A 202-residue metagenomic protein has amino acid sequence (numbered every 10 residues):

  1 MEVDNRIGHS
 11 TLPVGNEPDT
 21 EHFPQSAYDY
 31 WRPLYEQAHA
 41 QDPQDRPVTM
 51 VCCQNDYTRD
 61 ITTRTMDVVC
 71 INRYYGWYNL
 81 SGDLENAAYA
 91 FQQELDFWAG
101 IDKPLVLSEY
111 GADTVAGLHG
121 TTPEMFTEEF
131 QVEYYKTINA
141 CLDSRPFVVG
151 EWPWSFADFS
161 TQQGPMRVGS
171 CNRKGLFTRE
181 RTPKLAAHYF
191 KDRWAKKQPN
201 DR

Functional and structural regions predicted by a protein language model:
M1-N16: Aromatic- and acidic-residue-enriched carbohydrate-binding clefts of CAZyme catalytic domains
G8-S10, E21, A27-D42, R46-R202: Substrate-binding clefts and catalytic carboxylate motifs of secreted carbohydrate-active enzymes
